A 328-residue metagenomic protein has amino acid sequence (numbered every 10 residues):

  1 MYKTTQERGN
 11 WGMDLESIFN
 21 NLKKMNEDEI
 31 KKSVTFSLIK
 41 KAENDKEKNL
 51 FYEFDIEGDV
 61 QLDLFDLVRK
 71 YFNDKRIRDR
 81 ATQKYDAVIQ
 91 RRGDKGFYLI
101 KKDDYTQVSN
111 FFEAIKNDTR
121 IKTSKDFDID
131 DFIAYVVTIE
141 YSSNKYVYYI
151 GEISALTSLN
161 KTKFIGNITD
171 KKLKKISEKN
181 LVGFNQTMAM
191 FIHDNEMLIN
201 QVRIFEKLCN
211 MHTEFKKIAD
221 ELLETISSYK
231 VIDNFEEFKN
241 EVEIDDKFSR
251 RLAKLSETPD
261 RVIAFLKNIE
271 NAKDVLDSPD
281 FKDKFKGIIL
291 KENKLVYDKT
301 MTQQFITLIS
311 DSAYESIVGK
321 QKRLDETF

Functional and structural regions predicted by a protein language model:
Y2, E7-L67: Charged, amphipathic alpha-helical stretches
A42-I232, K247-K320: Acidic, low-complexity, intrinsically disordered interaction modules
N234-F238: Short amphipathic alpha-helical segments at helix boundaries and their inter-helical linkers
Q321-F328: Short proline/glycine- and acidic-rich turn/helix-capping motifs at secondary-structure junctions
